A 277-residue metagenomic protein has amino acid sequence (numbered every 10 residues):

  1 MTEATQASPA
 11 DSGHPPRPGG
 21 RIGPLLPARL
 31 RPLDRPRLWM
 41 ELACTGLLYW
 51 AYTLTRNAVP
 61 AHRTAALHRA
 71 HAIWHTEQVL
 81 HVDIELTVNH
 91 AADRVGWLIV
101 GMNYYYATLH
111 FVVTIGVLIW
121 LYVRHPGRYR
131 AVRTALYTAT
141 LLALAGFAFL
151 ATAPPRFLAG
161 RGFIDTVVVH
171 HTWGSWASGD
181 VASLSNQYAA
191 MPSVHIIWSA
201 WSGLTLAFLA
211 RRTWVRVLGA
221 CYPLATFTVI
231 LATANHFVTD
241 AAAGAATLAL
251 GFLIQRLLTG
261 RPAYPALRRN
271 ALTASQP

Functional and structural regions predicted by a protein language model:
T2-V112: N-terminal transmembrane-helix/juxtamembrane module of multi-pass inner/ER membrane proteins
P36, M40, C44, R130-A135 (+2 more regions): Alpha-helical transmembrane segments of integral membrane proteins
W50-L54, T140-A148, C221-A232: Aromatic-anchored segments of alpha-helical transmembrane domains
A51-V59, H81, E85, G146 (+2 more regions): Alpha-helical membrane-inserting segments
R56, R63-A72, I84, Y122-W214 (+1 more regions): Membrane-interface loops
Y104-L121, H195-G203: Hydrophobic alpha-helical transmembrane segments
P154-R161, N186-M191, A225-G251: Interfacial helix-loop-helix junctions of multi-pass membrane proteins
T233, F237-P277: C-terminal membrane module of polytopic membrane proteins
